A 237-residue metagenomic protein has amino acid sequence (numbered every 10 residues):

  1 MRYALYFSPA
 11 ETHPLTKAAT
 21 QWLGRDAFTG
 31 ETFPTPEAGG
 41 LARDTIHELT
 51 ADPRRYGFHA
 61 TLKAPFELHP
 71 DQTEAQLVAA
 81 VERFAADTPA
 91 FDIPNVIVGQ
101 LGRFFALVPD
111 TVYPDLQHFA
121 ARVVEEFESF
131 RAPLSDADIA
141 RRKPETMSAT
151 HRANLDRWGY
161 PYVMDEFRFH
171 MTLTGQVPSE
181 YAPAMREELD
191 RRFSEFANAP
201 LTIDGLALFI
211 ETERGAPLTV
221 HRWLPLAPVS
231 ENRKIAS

Functional and structural regions predicted by a protein language model:
M1-L101, P114, H118-P200, E213-S237: Basic, often amphipathic N-terminal segments
I203-E211: Low-complexity, intrinsically disordered Gly/Pro/Thr-rich segments
